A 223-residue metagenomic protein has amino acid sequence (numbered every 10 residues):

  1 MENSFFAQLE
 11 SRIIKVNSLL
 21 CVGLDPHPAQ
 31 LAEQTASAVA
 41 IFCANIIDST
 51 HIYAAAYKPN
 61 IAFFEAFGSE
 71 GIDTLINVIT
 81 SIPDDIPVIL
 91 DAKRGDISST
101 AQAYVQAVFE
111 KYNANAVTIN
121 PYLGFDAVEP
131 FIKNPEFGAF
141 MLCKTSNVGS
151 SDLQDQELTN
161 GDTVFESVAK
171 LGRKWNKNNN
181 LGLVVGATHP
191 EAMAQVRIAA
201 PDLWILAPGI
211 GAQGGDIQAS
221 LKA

Functional and structural regions predicted by a protein language model:
M1-P87: Conserved N-terminal beta1-alpha1 strand-loop-helix module at the mouth
V22, Y57, D91, V117 (+2 more regions): Conserved, mostly hydrophobic/aromatic
H27-P28, D96-V184, D202: Conserved anion-binding
T35-T50, S99-V108, A127, F165 (+1 more regions): Short, acidic/polar
L75, V105, F125-V128, P190-A194 (+1 more regions): Short, well-ordered alpha-helical microsegments
D84-K93, N178-L181, P201-A207: Short beta-strand/loop segments at the ligand-binding rim of alpha/beta enzyme cores
A187-A223: A C-terminal functional module that forms or caps the active site or interfaces directly with catalytic machinery
